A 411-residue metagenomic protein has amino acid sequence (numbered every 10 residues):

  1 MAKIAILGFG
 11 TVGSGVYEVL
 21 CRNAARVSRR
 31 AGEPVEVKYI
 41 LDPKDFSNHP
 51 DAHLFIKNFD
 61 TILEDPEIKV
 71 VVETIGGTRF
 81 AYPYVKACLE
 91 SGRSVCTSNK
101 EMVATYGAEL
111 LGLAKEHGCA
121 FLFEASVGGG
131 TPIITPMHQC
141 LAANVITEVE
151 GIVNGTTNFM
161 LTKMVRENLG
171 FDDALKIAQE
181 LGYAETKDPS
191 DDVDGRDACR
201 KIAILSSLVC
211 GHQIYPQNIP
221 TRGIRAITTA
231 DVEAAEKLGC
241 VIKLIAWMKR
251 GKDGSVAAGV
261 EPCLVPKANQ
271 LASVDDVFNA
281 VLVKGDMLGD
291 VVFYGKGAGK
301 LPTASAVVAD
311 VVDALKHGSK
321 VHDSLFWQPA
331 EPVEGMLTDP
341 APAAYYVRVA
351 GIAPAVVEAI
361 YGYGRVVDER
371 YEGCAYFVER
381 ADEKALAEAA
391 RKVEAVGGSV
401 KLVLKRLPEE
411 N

Functional and structural regions predicted by a protein language model:
M1-S91: N-terminal glycine-/serine-/threonine-rich beta1-alpha1-beta2 phosphate-ribose binding loop of Rossmann-like
P34, D188, D192, Q213-T221 (+2 more regions): Flexible, glycine/charged-enriched surface loops at secondary-structure junctions
I68, K115-D197, I204: Rossmann-like NAD(P)H-binding beta-loop-alpha module
A81-A87, S91, K100-H138: Rossmann-fold NAD(P)-binding glycine/threonine-rich loop
S94-C96: A short hydrophobic/small-residue beta-strand
I146-E150, N158-L161, V165, Y183-S190 (+2 more regions): Catalytic, metal-anchored helix/loop core of enzyme active sites in primary metabolism
L175-S273, F278-A280: Substrate-binding/catalytic subdomain of NAD(P)-dependent oxidoreductase enzymes
V311-N411: A conserved regulatory-domain signal marking ACT and ACT-like small-molecule sensing domains and adjacent regulatory
